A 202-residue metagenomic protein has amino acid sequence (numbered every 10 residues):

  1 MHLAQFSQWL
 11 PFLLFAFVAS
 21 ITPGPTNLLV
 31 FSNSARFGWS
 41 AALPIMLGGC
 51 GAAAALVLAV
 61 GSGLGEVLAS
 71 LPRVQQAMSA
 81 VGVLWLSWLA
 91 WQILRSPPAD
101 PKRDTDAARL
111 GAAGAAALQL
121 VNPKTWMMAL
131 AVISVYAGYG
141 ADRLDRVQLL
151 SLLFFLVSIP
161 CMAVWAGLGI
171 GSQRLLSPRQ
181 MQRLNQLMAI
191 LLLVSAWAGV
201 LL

Functional and structural regions predicted by a protein language model:
H2-Q76, A131-L150, A166: Juxtamembrane transmembrane-helix termini in multi-pass membrane transport proteins
L10-F15, L84-S87, A113-G114, L153-F154: Short alpha-helical transmembrane interface motifs in multi-pass membrane proteins
F17, I21, A54-A55, W91 (+3 more regions): Hydrophobic/aromatic residues within the transmembrane alpha-helices of Major Facilitator Superfamily
V57-G61, V121-L130, L191-L202: Hydrophobic alpha-helical transmembrane segments in multi-pass integral membrane proteins
A69-P98, F155-W165, L176-L202: Selective transmembrane alpha-helices of multi-pass membrane proteins
R95-L110: Flexible cytoplasmic inter-helical loops of multi-pass small-molecule transporters
A107-A116, N122, I133: Anionic-ligand binding region
